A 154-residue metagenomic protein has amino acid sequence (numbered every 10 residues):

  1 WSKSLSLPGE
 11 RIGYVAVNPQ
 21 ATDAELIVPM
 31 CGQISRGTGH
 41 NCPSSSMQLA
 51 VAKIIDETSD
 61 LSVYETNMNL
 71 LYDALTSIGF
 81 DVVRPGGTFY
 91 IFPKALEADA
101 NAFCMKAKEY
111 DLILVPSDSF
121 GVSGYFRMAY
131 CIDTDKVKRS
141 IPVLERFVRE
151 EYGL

Functional and structural regions predicted by a protein language model:
W1-L154: PLP-dependent class I/II
